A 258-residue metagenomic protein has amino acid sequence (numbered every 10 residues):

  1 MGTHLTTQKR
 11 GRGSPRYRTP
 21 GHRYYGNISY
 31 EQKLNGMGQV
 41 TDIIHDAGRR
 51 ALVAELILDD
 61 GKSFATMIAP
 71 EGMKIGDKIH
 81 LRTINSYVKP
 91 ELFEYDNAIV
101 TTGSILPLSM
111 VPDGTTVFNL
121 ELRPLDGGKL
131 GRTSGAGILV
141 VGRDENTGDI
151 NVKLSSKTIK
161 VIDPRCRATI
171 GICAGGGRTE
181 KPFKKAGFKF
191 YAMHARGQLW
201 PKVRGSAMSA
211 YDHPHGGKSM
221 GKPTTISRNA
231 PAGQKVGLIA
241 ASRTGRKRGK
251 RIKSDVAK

Functional and structural regions predicted by a protein language model:
M1-A51, E55-L58, E71-K258: Basic, glycine/proline-rich low-complexity segments that contact nucleic acids
